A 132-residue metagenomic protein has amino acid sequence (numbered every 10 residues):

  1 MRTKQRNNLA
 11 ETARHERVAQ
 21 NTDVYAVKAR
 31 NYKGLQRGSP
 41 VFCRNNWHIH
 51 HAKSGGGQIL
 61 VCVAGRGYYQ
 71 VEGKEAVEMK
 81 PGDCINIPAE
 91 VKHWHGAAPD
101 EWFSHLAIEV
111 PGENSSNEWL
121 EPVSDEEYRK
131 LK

Functional and structural regions predicted by a protein language model:
M1-Q36, V41, N46, S116-K132: A short, N-terminal "cap"/entry segment at the start of jelly-roll beta-barrel domains of the cupin/DSBH fold
N31, S54, K74, D100-E101 (+1 more regions): Short strand-connecting beta-turns/loops that link adjacent beta-strands
G38-V41, A52-Y69, I108-P111: Short, conserved beta-strand element in jelly-roll/cupin
I59, N86, D100-W119: A short hydrophobic beta-strand segment most commonly corresponding to one strand of the jelly-roll/cupin
G73-E90: Short acidic-glycine-tyrosine-enriched beta hairpin
G96-A97: Asparagine-centered strand-capping/turn motif at beta-strand->loop junctions
